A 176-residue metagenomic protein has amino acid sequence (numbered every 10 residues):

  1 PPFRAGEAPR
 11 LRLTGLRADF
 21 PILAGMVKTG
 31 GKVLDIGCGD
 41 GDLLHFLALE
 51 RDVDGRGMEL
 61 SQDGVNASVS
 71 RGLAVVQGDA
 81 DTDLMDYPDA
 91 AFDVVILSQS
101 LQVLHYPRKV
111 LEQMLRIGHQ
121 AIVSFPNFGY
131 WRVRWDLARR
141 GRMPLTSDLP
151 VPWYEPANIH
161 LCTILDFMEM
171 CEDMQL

Functional and structural regions predicted by a protein language model:
T14-G30: Conserved alpha-helix/loop element of class I SAM-dependent methyltransferases that forms part of the SAM/SAH-binding
I36: Conserved beta-strand/loop positions that form the S-adenosyl-L-methionine
D40: Conserved SAM/SAH-binding loop
F46-D83: Class I SAM-dependent methyltransferase SAM/SAH-binding core
D83-D89: Short conserved loop adjoining the S-adenosyl-L-methionine
V94-H105: A short SAM/SAH-binding and catalytic strip from SAM-dependent methyltransferases
R108-R116, Q120-L176: S-adenosyl-L-methionine-dependent methyltransferase catalytic module, highlighting the catalytic core
